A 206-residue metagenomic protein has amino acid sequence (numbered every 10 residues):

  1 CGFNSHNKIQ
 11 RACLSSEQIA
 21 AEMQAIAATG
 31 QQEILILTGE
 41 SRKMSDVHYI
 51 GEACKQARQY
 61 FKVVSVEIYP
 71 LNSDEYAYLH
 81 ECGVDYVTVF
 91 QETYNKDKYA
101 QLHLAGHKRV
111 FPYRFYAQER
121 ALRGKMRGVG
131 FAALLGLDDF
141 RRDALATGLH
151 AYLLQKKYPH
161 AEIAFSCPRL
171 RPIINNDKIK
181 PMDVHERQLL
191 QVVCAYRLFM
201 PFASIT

Functional and structural regions predicted by a protein language model:
C1-E17: Canonical Radical SAM [4Fe-4S] cluster-binding loop centered on the CxxxCxxC motif and its immediate flanking residues
S5-N7, L35-V47, P172-N176: Glycine-rich, proline-tolerant flexible connector loops at the mouths of alpha/beta enzymes
I9-Q10, E40-S41, K62-V64, H103-A105 (+2 more regions): Short, contiguous strand/loop micro-motifs
R11-L14, S45, Y49, A105-Y113 (+2 more regions): Alpha-helix N-cap and loop-to-helix initiation/capping positions
S15-G30: Alpha-helical scaffold segments that flank or form the walls of functional sites
A28, Q32-L35, D46-L134: Radical SAM/AdoMet-radical enzyme domain recognition
T38, P112-N176, E186-T206: Conserved C-terminal portion of the radical SAM core fold that forms the substrate/S-adenosylmethionine-binding
K96-Y99, I173-D177: Short acidic/His/Gly/Ser-rich catalytic and metal-binding motifs that mark active-site loops of diverse hydrolases
